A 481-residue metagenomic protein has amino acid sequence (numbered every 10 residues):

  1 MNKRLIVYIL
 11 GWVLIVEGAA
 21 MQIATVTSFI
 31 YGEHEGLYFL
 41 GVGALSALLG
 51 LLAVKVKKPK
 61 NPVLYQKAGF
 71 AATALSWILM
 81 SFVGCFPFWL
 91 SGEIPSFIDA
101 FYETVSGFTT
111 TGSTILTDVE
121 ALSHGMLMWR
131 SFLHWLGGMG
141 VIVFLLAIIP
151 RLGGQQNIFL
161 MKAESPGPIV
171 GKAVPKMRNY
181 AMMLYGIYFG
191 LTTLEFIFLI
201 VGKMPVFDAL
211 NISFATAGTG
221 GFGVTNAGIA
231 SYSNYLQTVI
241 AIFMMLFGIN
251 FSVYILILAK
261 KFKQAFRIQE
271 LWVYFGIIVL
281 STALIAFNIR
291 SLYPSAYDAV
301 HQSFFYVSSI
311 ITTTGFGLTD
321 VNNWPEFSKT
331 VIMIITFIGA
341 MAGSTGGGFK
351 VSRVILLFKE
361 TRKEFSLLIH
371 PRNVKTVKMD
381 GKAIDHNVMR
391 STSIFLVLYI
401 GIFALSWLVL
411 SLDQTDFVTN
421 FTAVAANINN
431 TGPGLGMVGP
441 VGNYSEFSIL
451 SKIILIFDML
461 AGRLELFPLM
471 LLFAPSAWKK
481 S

Functional and structural regions predicted by a protein language model:
M1-S481: Membrane-proximal intracellular helices of multi-pass ion channels
